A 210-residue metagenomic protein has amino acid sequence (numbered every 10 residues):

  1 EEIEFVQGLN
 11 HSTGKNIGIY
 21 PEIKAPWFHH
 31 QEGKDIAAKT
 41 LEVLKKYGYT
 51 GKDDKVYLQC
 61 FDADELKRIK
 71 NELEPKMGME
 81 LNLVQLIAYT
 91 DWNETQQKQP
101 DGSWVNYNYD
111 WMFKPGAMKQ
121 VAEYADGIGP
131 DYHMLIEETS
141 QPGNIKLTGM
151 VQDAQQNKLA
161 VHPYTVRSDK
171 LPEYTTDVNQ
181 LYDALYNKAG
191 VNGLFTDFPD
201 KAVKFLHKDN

Functional and structural regions predicted by a protein language model:
E1-N210: Catalytic cores of phosphodiester-bond hydrolases, prominently lipid phosphodiesterases
